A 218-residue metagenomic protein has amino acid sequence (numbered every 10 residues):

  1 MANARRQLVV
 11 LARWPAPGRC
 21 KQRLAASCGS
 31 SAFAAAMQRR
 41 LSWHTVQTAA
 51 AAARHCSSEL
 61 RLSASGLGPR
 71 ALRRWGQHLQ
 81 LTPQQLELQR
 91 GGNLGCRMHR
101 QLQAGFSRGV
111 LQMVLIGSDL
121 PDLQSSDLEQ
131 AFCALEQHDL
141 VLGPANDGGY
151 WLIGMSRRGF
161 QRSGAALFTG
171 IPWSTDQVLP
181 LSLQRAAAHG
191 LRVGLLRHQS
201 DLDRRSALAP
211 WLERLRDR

Functional and structural regions predicted by a protein language model:
M1-L24: N-terminal nucleotide-binding beta1-loop-alpha1 segment
L11-A16, A64-G68, N146-G148: Short glycine-enriched loops at secondary-structure junctions
A36-C56: A short, N-terminal amphipathic alpha-helix
R70-Q112, P172-T175: Short phosphate-binding loop-to-helix
V114-I116: Short aromatic-hydrophobic micro-motifs that form the base-stacking/packing surface for donor nucleotide recognition
L123-G148: Conserved donor-nucleotide/metal-binding helix-loop-beta segment in metal-dependent transferases, i.e., the alpha-helix
F160-R185: Short, glycine-/small-residue-rich phosphate/pyrophosphate-handling segment
P180-R218: Conserved alpha/beta core of the MobA/IspD/sugar-nucleotide pyrophosphorylase nucleotidyltransferase superfamily
